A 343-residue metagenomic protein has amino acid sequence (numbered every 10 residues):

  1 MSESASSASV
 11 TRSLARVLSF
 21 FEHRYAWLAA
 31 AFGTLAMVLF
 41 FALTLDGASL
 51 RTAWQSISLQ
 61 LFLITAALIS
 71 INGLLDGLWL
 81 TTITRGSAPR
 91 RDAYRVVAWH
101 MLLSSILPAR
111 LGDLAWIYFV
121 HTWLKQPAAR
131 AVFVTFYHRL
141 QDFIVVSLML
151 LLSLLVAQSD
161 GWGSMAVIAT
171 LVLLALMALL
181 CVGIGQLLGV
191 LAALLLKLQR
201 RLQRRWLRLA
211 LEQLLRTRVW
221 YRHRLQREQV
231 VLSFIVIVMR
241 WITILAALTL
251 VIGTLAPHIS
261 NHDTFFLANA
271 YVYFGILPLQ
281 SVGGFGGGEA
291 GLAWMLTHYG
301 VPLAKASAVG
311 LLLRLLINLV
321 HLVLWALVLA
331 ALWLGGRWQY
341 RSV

Functional and structural regions predicted by a protein language model:
M1-A98, V156, W162-L277, L303-L311 (+1 more regions): Predominantly cytoplasmic-facing regulatory/coupling regions of multi-pass membrane proteins
D92-R95, D113-L114, Q126-R139, P302-L312: Membrane-interface alpha-helices at helix entry/exit sites of multi-pass transporters
A98-A115: Short intracellular "coupling" helices and adjacent cytoplasmic loop segments at the cytosolic face of multi-pass
L103-L107, V132-L155, L311-L324: Membrane-embedded alpha-helical segments of transport systems, primarily multispan ion/solute transporters
L103-P108, N269-E289: Transmembrane alpha-helix interface/packing and boundary motifs in multi-pass membrane proteins, characterized by
D113-W123, S281-H298, L327: Re-entrant/interfacial helical elements at transmembrane boundaries that shape and gate the permeation pathway
